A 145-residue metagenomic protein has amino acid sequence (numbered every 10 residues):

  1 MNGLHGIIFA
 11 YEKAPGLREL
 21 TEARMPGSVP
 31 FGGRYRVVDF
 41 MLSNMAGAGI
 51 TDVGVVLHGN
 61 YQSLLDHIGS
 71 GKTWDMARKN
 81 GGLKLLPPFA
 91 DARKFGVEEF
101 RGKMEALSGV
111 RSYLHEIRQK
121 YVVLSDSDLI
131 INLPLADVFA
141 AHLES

Functional and structural regions predicted by a protein language model:
M1-S145: Unchanged
